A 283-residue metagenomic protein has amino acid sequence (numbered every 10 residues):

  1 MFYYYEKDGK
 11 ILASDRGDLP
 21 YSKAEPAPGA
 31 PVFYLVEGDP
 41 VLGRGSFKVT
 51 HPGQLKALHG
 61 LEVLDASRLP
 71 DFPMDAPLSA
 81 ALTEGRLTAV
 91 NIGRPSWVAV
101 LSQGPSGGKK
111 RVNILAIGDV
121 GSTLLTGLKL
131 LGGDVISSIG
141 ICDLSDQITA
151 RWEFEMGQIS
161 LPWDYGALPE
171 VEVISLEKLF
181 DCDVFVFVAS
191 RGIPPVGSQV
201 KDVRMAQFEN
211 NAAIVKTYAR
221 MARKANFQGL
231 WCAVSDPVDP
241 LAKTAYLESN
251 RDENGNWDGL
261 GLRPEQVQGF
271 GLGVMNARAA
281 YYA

Functional and structural regions predicted by a protein language model:
M1-G108: N-terminal ligand-binding/catalytic initiation module
D119-L124: Hydrophobic/small residue at the entry helix of a nucleotide-binding pocket
I136-G140: Short beta-strand element of Class I
C142-C182: Conserved N-terminal Rossmann-fold NAD(P) cofactor-binding segment
A167-Q228: Rossmann-like NAD(P)-binding element
V238-L260: Short, electropositive alpha-helical surface patch
Q268-A283: Mobile gating loops/cap/lid regions near enzyme active sites that modulate substrate access
